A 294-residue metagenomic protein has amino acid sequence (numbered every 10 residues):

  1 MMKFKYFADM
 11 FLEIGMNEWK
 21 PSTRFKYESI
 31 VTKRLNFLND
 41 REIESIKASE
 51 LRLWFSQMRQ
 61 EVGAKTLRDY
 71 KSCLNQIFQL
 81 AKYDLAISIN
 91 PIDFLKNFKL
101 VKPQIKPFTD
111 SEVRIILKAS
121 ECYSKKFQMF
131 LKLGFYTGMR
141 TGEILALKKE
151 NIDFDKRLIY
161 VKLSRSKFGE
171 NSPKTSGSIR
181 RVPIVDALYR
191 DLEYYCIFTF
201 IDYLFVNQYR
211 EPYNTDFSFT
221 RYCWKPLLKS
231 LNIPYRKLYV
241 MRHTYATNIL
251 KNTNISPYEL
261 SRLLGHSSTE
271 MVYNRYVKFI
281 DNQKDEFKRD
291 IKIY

Functional and structural regions predicted by a protein language model:
M2-A8, L12-Q79, D84-A86, K102 (+3 more regions): N-terminal core-binding DNA-recognition domain of tyrosine site-specific recombinases/integrases
P21, P103, R165, L264-R289: Catalytic-site neighborhood detector that most strongly recognizes the C-terminal catalytic loop/helix of tyrosine
E44, I87-I89, L100-K118, F168-V185 (+1 more regions): DNA breakage-rejoining catalytic core of tyrosine-based enzymes
R68, Y83, I87, F94-T141 (+2 more regions): Basic, Lys/Arg- and aromatic-enriched nucleic-acid-binding interface segment
Y83, K132, Y136, G142-E143 (+2 more regions): C-terminal catalytic core of tyrosine-transesterase DNA break-rejoin enzymes
I115-A119, E170-S172, R180, N274-Y294: DNA/chromatin major-groove-contacting recognition/catalytic segments
A146-Y194: Conserved tyrosine-mediated DNA breakage-rejoining catalytic core shared by Y-recombinases
V185-P234: Active-site/catalytic core of tyrosine-dependent DNA strand-transfer enzymes
